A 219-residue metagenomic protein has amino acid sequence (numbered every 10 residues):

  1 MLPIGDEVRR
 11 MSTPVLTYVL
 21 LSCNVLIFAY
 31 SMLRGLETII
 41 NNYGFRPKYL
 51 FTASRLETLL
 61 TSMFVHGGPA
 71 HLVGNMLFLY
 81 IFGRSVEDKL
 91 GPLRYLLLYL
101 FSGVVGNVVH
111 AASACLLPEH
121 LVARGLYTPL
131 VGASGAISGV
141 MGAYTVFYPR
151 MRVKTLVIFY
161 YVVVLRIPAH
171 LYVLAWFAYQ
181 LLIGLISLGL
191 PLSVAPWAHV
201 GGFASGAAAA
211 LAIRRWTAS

Functional and structural regions predicted by a protein language model:
M1-S219: A detector for small-residue-rich transmembrane helices and their helix-helix packing motifs
